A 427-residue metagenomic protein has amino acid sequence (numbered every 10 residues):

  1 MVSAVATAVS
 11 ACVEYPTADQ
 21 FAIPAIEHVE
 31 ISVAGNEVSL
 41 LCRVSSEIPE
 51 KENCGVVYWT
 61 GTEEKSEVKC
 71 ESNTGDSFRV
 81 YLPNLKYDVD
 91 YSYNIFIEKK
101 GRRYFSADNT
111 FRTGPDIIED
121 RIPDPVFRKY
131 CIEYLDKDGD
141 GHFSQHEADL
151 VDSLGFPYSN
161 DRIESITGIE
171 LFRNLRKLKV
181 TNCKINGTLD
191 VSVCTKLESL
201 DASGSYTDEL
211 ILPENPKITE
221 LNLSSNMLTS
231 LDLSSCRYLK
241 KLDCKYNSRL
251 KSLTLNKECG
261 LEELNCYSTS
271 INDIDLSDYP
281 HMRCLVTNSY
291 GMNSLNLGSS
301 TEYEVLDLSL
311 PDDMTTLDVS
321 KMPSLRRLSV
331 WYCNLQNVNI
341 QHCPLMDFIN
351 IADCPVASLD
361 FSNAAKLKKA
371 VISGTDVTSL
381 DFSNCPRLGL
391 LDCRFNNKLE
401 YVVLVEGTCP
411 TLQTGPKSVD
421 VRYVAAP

Functional and structural regions predicted by a protein language model:
A8-A11: C-terminal motif of bacterial Sec signal peptides marking the signal peptidase cleavage site
V13-P115: Short, surface-exposed linear motifs at loops/turns and structural transition points
P16, S32-G35, V44-S46, E52 (+10 more regions): N-terminal capping/linker segments that flank leucine-rich repeat
V151, L175, N186, L197 (+20 more regions): Conserved hydrophobic position(s) of the canonical leucine-rich repeat
D152-P157, L178-V180, L200-A202, T219-L223 (+14 more regions): Conserved hydrophobic beta-strand positions in leucine-rich repeat
S159-D161, C183, C194, S205 (+20 more regions): Conserved "Asn-ladder"/turn position within leucine-rich repeats
I166-I169, T188-L189, L210-L212, L231 (+9 more regions): Canonical leucine-rich repeat
